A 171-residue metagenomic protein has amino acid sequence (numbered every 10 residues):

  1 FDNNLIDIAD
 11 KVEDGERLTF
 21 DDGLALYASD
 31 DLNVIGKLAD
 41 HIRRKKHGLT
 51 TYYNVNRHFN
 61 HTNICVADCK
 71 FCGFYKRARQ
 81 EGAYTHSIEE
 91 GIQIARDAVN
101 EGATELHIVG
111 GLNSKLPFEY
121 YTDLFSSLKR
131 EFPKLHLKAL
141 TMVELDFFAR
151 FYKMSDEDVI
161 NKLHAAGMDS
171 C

Functional and structural regions predicted by a protein language model:
F1-D2, R17-D21, G36, F71-G73 (+2 more regions): Generic detector of short, locally flexible boundary/turn motifs and exposed helical patches
F1-H58, T62-V66: Flexible, acidic/Gly-rich N-terminal and inter-domain linker regions that tether and position cofactor-handling modules
V12, E16, R43-H47, G73 (+3 more regions): Structural signal for hydrophobic packing residues in well-ordered secondary-structure cores of soluble enzyme domains
G15, A39, C69, I108 (+1 more regions): Conserved, mostly hydrophobic/aromatic
L24, D30, L38-A39, N54 (+6 more regions): Generic alpha-helix signal with a bias toward terminal, lower-confidence helices and secondary-structure junctions
Y27, I42-R44, Y53, F71-F74 (+3 more regions): Bulky hydrophobic/aromatic packing residues
K45-N100: Active-site cofactor/substrate anionic-group-binding motifs, chiefly glycine- and Lys/Arg-rich phosphate-binding loops
K76-C171: Conserved Radical SAM active-site core
